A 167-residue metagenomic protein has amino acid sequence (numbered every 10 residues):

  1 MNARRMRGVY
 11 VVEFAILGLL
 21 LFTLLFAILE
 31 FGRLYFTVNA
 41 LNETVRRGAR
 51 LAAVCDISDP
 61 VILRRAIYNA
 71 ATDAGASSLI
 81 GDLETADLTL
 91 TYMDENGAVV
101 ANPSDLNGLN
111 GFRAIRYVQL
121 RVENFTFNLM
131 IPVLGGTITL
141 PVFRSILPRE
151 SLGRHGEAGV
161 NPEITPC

Functional and structural regions predicted by a protein language model:
M1-N69: Alpha-helical assembly-interface signal, strongest on the long, hydrophobic N-terminal helix that forms
R50-C167: Short, conserved structural patches
